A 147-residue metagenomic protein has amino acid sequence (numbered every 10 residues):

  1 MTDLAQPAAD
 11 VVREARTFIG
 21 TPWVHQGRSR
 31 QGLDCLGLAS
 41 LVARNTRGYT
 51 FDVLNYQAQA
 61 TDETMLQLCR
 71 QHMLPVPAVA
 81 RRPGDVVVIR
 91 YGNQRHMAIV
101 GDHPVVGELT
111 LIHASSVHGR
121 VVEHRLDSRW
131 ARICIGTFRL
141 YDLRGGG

Functional and structural regions predicted by a protein language model:
M1-T21, E123-G147: Non-catalytic ligand/cofactor/substrate-binding and regulatory segments of enzyme domains
T2-V12, Y49-R120, L126-S128: ...with weaker cross-activation on analogous glycine-rich loops/strands in unrelated enzymes
A15, V42-A43, V87: Broad structural signal for hydrophobic residues in well-ordered alpha-helices, predominantly aliphatic
W23-R28, T50-L54: Surface-exposed patches in mature extracellular/periplasmic domains of secreted proteins
Q26-R47: Active-site nucleophilic cysteine motif
S29, V117, L140-L143: Short, solvent-exposed coil/turn elements at secondary-structure transition points
D34-G37, D62-M65, G146-G147: Short, solvent-exposed polar/charged micro-motifs at secondary-structure junctions
